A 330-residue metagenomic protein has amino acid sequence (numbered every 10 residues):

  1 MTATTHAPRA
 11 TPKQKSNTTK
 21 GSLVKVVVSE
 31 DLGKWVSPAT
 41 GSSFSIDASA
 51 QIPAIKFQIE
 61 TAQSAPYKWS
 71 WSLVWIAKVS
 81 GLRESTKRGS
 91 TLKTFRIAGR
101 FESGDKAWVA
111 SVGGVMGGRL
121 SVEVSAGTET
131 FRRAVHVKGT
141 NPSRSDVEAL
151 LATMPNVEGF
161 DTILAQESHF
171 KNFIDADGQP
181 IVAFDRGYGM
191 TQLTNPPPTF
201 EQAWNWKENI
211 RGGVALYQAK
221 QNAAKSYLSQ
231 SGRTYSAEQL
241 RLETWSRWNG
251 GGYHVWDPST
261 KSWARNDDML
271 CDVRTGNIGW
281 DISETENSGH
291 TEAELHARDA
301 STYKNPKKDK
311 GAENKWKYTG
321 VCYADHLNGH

Functional and structural regions predicted by a protein language model:
A3-T18, V26-S37, S42-Y67, G81 (+3 more regions): Non-catalytic cell-wall polysaccharide-engagement segments
Q63-E102: Change to "...patches in solvent-exposed regions of secreted, membrane-anchored, or virion-exposed structural
R88-L151: N-terminal export signals and maturation junctions of secreted/periplasmic proteins
V115-M116, S143, M154-E158, F184-R186 (+2 more regions): Extracellular/periplasmic catalytic domains that process cell-envelope and extracellular macromolecules
S125-D175, K225-G232: Export/targeting segments at the very N-terminus of extracytoplasmic proteins
A152-D177, L193, G213-V214, E243-G250 (+1 more regions): Short, functionally critical alpha-helical segments immediately adjacent to catalytic or ligand/cofactor-binding
F173-Q179, D257-K261: Short, solvent-exposed loop/turn and secondary-structure capping segments
D175-T199: Short, surface-exposed glycine/acidic/tryptophan-bearing loops
